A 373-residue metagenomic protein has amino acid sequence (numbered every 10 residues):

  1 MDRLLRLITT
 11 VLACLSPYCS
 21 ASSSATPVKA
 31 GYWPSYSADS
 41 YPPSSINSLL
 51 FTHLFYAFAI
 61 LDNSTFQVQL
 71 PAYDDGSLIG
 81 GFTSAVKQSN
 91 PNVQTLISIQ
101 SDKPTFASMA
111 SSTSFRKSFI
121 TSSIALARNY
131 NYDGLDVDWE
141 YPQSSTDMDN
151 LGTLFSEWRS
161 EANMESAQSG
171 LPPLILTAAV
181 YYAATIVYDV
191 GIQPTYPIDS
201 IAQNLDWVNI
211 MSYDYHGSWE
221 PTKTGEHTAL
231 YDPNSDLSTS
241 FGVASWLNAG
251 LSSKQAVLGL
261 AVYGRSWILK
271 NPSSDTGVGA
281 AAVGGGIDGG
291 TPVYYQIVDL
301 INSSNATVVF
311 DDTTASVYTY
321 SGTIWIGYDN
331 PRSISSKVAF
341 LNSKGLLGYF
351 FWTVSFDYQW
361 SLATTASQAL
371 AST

Functional and structural regions predicted by a protein language model:
D2, V11-P27, L341: N-terminal signal peptide
S22-A127, T364: Glycan-recognition patch characteristic of GH18 chitinases/ENGases and related GlcNAc/peptidoglycan-binding proteins
A25-P27, L50, P91-T95, N131-L135 (+4 more regions): Short, well-ordered coil/turn segments that N-cap beta-strands
P34-L50, S111-N129, A184-I201, T239-V243 (+1 more regions): Short, acidic/polar
L54, I97, V137, W158 (+4 more regions): Conserved, mostly hydrophobic/aromatic
S64-S77, E140-D299: Substrate-binding surface in catalytic domains of secreted glycosidases
G81-F82, I99, H216, L260-F340 (+1 more regions): Glycan-binding loop/region signatures in secreted carbohydrate-active enzymes
K337-T373: C-terminal/domain-terminus segments
